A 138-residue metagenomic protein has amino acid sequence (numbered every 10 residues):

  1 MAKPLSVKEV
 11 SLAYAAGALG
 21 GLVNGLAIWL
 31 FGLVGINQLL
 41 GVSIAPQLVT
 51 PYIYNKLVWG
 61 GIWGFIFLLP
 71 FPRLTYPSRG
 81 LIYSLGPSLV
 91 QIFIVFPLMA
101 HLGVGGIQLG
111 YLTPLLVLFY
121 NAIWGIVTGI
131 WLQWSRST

Functional and structural regions predicted by a protein language model:
M1-T138: Juxtamembrane/disordered regions of integral membrane proteins
